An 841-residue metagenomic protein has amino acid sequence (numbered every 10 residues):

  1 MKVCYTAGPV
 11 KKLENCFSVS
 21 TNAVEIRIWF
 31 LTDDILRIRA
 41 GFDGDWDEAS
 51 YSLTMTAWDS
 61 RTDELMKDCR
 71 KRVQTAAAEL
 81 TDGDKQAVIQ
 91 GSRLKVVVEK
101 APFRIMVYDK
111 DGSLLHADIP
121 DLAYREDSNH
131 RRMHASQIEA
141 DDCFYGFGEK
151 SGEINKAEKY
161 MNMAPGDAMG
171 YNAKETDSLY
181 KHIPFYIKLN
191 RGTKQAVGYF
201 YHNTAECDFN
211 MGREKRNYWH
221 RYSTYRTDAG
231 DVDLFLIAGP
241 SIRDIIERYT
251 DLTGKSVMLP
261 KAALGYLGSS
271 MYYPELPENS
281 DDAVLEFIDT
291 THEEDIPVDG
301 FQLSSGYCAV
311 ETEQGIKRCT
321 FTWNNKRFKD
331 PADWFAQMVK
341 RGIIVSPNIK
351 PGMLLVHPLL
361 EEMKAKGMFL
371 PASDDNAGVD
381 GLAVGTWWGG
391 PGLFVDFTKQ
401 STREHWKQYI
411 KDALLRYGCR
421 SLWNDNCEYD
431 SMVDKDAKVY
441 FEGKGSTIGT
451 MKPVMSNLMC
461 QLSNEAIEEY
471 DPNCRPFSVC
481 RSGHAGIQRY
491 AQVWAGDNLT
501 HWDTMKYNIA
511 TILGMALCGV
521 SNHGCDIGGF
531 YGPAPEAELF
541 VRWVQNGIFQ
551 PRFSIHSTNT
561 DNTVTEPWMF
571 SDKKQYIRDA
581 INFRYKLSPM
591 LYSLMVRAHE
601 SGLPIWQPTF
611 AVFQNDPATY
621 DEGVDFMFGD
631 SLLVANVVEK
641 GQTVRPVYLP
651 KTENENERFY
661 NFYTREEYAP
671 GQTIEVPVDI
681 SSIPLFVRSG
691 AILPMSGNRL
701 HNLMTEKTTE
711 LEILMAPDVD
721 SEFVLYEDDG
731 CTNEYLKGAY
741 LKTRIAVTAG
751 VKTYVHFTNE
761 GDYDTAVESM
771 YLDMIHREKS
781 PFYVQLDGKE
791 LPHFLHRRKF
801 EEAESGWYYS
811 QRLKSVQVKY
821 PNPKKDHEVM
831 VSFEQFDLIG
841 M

Functional and structural regions predicted by a protein language model:
M1, S113-S681: Catalytic-domain carbohydrate-binding cleft regions of carbohydrate-active enzymes
M1-S256, P260-K261, L267-M271, E278-D289 (+11 more regions): N-terminal accessory segment at the very beginning of proteins
A49-D63, W323, F626, D679 (+1 more regions): Aromatic-residue hotspot detector
K366-G367, R688, R812-L813: Short alpha-helix boundary/capping motifs
N582-S601, Y663-K742: Catalytic cores of secreted or luminal carbohydrate-active enzymes
